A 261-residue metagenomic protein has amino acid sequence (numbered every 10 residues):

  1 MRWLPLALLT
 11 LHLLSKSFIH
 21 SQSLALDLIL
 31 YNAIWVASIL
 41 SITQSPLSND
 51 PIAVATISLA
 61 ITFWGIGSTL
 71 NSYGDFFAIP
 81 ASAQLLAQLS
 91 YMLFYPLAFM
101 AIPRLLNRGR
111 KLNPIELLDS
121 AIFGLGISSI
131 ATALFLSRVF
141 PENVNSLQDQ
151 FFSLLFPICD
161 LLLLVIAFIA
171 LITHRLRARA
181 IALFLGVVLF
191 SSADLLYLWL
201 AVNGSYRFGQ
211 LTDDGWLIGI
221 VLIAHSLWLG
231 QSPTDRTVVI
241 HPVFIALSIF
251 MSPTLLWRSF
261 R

Functional and structural regions predicted by a protein language model:
M1-R261: Polytopic alpha-helical membrane-helix bundles and their juxtamembrane interface segments in multi-pass membrane
